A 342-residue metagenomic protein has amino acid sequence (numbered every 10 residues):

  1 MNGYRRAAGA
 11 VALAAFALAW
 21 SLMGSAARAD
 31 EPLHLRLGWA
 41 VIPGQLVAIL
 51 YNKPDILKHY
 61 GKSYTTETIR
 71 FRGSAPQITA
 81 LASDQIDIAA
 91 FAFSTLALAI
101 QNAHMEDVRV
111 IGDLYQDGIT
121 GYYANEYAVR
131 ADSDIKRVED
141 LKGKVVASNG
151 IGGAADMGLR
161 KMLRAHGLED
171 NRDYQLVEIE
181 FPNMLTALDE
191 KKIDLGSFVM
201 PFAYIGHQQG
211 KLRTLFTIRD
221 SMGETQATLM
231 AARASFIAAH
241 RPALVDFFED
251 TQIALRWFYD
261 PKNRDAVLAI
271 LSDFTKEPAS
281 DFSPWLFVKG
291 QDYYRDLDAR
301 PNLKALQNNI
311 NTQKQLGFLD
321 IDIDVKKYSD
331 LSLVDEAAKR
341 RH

Functional and structural regions predicted by a protein language model:
M1-L13: Bacterial N-terminal signal peptides that target proteins for export
A10-L22: Bacterial N-terminal signal peptides
M23-A29: Sec/Tat signal peptide C-region and signal peptidase I cleavage site
D30-E169, Q175-E178, D194-M200, E224: Short, glycine-/small- and polar/acidic-enriched structural segments that line small-molecule recognition paths
S94, S133, P182-F274: Pocket-lining segment of extracytoplasmic ligand-binding domains
A238-D320: Secondary-structure end/capping motifs
N309-H342: Conserved C-terminal helix/tail region of periplasmic/extracytoplasmic solute-binding proteins
